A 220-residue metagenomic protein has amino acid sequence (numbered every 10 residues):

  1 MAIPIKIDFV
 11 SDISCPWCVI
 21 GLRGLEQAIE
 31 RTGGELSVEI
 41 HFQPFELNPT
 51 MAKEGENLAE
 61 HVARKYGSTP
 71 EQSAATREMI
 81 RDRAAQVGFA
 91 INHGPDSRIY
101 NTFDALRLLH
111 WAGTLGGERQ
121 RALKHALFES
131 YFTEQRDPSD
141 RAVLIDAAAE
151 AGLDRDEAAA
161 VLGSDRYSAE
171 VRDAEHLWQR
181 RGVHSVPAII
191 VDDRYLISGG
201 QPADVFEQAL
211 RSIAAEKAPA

Functional and structural regions predicted by a protein language model:
I3-G34, F42, L109-A220: C-terminal cap of thioredoxin/glutaredoxin-like
L22-Y131, Q135: Structural alpha/beta surface segment adjacent to cysteine/selenocysteine redox centers across thiol/disulfide enzymes
